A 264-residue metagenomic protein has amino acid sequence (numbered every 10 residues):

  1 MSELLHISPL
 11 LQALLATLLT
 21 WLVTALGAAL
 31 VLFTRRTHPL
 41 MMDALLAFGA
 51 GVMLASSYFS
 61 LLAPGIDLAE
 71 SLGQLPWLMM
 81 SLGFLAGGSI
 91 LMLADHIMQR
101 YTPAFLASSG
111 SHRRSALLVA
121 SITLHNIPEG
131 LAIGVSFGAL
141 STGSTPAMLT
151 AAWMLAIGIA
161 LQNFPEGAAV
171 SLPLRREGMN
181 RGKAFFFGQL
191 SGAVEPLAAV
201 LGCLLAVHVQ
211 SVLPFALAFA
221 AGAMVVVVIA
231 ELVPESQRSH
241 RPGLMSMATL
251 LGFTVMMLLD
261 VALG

Functional and structural regions predicted by a protein language model:
M1-G264: Intrinsically disordered, metal-sensing/regulatory segments
